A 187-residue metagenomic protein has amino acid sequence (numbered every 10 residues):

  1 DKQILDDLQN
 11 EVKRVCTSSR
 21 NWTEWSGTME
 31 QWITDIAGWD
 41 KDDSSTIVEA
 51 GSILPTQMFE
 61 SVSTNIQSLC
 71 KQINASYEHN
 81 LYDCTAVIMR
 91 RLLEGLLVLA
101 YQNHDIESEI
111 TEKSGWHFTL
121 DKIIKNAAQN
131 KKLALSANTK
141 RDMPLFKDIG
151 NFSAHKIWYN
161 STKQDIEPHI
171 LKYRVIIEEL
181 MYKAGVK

Functional and structural regions predicted by a protein language model:
D1-S61, E178-Y182: Internal, Lys/Arg-enriched amphipathic helical interaction segments that engage polyanionic partners
E11-R14, S18, G95-N103, N126-N130 (+4 more regions): Amphipathic alpha-helical interaction surfaces
S19-E30, A134-K187: Charge-enriched, short contiguous segments at helix-coil
V62-S63, Y82: Inter-repeat boundary and helix-capping residues of tandem alpha-helical solenoids
T64-S68, T119-K122, R141, L145-I149: Generic alpha-helical secondary structure signal
N65-S76, I149-K156: Solvent-exposed, amphipathic alpha-helical segments
C70-Q102: Short, hydrophobic, well-ordered secondary-structure elements
Y101-T139: Short, charged amphipathic alpha-helical segments flanked by flexible coils
